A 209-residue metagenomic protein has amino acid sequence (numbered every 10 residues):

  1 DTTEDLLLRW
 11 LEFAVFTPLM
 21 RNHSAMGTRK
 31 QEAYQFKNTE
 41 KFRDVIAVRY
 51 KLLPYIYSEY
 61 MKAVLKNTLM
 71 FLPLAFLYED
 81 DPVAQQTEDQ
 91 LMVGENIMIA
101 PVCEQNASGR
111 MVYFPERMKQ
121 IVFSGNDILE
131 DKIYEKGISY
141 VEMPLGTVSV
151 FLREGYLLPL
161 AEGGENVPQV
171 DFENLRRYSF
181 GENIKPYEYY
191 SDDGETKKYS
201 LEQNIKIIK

Functional and structural regions predicted by a protein language model:
D1-I208: Catalytic core of carbohydrate-active enzymes
